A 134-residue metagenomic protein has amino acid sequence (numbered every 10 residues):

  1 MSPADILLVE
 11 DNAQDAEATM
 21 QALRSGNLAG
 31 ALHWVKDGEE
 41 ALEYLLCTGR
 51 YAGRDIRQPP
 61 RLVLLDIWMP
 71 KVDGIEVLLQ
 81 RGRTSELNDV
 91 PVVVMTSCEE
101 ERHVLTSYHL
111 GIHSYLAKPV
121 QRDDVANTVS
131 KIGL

Functional and structural regions predicted by a protein language model:
E10: Conserved acidic carboxylate
M20-R24, H33-L62: Acidic, metal-coordinating helix/loop segments flanking the phosphotransfer/catalytic sites of two-component signaling
E40, V120-I132: C-terminal output helix
I67-M69: Receiver (REC) domain active-site loop signature in two-component systems and cognate sites in sensor histidine kinases
K71-V72, R81: Hydrophobic residue at a beta-alpha junction that N-caps the helix immediately following a catalytic beta-strand/loop
H113: Short, glycine/charged-rich "phosphate-handling" switch motifs in NTP-dependent and phosphotransfer domains
